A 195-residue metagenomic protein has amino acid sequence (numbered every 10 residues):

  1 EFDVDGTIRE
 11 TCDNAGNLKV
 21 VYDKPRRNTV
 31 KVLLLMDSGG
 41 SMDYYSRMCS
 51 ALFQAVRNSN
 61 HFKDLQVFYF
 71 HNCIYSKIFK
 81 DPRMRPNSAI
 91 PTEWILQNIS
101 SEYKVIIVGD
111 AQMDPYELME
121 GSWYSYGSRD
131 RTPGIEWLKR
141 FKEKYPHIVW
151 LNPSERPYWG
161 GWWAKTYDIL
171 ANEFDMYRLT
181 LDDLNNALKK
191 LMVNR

Functional and structural regions predicted by a protein language model:
E1-K31, S50, N58, K63-V67 (+1 more regions): Negatively charged sequence features
P25-L52, D110: MIDAS-like acidic motif and immediate structural context at the N-terminus of von Willebrand factor A/I domains
V30, F62-L65, S101-Y103, K144-P146: Short glycine-/polar-rich loops that comprise or flank the Walker A/P-loop and associated switch/sensor motifs
M36, Y69, G109, L151-S154: Short beta-strand/turn micro-motifs composed of small residues that flank or help shape donor/cofactor-binding pockets
G39-F68, Y75, D130-R131, L138: …and closely analogous acidic/polar surface helices at protein-protein or active-site interfaces in A-domain-like
G39-G40, K77, G121-S125: Surface-exposed cleft-lining segments at the edges of enzyme active sites
L65-L118, I135: Von Willebrand factor
S101, A111, P115-R195: Von Willebrand factor type A / integrin I
